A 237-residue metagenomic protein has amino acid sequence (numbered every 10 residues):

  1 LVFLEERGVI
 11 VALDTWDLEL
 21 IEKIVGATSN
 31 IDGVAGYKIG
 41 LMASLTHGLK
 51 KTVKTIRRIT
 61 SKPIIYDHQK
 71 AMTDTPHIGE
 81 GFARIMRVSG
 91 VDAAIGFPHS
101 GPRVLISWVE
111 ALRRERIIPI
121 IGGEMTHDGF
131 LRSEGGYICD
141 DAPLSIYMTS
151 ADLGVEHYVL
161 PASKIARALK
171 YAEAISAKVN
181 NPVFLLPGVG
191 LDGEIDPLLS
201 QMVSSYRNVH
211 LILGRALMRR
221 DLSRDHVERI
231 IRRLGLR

Functional and structural regions predicted by a protein language model:
L1-I65, T73, G90, I138 (+2 more regions): Conserved N-terminal beta1-alpha1 strand-loop-helix module at the mouth
R7-L13, A35-I39, I64-H68, A94-G96 (+4 more regions): Hydrophobic faces of well-ordered beta-strands that scaffold small-molecule active sites in alpha/beta enzyme cores
W16-E19, M42-H47, A71-T75, P102 (+4 more regions): Short, small-residue-enriched loops and turns at beta-alpha junctions that line or gate enzyme active sites
K50-H68, L112-E124, E173-F184, V189: Alpha-helix-loop-beta-strand connector modules within alpha/beta enzyme cores
K54-T55, V104-R114, L198-V203: Short amphipathic alpha-helices and their capping/turn segments at secondary-structure boundaries
T73-D74, I78-A166, V179-F184: Conserved anion-binding
I78, I195-L199, L222-H226: Histidine/acidic-residue-rich catalytic or RNA/ligand-binding cores of hydrolases and nuclease-related proteins
A162-L217: A C-terminal functional module that forms or caps the active site or interfaces directly with catalytic machinery
